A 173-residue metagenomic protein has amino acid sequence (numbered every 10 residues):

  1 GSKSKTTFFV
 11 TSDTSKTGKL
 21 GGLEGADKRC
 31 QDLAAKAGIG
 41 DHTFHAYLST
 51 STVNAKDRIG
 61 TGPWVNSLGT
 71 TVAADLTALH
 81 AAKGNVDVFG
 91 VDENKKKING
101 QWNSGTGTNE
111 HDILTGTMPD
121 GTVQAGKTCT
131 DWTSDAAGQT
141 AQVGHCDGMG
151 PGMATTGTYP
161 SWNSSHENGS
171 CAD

Functional and structural regions predicted by a protein language model:
G1-D173: Secreted/extracellular ectodomain signature
